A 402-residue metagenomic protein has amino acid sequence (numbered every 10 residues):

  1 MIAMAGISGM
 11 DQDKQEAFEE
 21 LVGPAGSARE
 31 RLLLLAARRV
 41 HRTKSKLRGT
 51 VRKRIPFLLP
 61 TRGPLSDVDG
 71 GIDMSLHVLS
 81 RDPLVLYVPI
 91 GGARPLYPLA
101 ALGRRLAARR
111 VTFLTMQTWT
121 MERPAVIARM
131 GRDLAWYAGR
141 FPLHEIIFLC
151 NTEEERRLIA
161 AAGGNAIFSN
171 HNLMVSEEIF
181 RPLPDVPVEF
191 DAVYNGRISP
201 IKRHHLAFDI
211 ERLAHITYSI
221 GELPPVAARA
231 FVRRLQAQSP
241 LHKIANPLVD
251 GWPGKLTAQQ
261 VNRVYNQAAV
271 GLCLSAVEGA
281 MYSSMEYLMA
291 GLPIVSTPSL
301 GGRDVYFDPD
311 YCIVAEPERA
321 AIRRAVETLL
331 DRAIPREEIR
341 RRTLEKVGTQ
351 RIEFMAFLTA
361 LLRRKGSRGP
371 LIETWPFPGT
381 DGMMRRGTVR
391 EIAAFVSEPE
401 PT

Functional and structural regions predicted by a protein language model:
M1-D133, S299-G302, V314-A315, R364-I372 (+1 more regions): N-terminal pre-catalytic "stem/leader" segment of glycosyltransferase-like enzymes
G91, L96-K202: Catalytic core of nucleotide-activated saccharide and alditol-phosphate transferases
L173-A258, N262: Conserved catalytic-core segment of nucleotide-activated headgroup transferases in glycan assembly
N262, S284-M289, R303-D304: Short alpha-helical segment that forms part of, or immediately flanks, the ligand-binding pocket in carbohydrate-active
R263-G279: Acidic donor-binding loop of glycosyltransferase active sites
P293-T297: Short hydrophobic beta-strand element within catalytic cores of glycosyltransferases and related nucleotide-activated
D304-E327: Change "using UDP/GDP/dTDP sugars" to "using nucleotide sugars
P317, R323, L330-E391: A charged, aromatic-enriched C-terminal amphipathic alpha-helix characteristic of glycosyltransferases across folds
